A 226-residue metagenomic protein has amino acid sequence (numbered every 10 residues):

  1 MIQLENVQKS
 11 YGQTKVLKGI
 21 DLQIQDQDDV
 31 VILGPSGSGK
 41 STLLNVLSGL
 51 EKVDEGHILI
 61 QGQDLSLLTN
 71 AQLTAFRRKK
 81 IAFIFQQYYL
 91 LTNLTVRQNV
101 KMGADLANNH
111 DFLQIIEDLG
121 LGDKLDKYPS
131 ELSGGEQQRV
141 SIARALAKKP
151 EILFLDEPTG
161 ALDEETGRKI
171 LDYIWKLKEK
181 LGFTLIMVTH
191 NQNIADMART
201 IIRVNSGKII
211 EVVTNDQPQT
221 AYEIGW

Functional and structural regions predicted by a protein language model:
I2-V204: ABC family nucleotide-binding domain
K208-W226: Conserved beta-strand-loop-alpha-helix hinge in the C-terminal portion of ABC ATPase nucleotide-binding domains
